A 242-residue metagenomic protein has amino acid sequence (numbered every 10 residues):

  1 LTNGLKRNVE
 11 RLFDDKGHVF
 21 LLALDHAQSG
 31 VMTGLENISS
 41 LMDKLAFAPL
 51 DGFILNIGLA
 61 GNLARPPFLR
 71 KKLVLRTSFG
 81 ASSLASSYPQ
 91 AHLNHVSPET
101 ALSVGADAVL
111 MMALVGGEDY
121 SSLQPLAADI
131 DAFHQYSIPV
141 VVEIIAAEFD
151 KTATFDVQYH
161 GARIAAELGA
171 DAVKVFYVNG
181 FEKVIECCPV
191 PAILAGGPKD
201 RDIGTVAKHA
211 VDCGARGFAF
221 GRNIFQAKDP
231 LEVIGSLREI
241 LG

Functional and structural regions predicted by a protein language model:
L1-D14: N-terminal basic/disordered segments at the start of proteins
D14, V19-G61, R65-F68, K72-S82 (+4 more regions): Alpha/beta enzyme core
R222-K228: A short, acidic, flexible beta-alpha connecting loop/helix-capping segment that sits on the rim of active
